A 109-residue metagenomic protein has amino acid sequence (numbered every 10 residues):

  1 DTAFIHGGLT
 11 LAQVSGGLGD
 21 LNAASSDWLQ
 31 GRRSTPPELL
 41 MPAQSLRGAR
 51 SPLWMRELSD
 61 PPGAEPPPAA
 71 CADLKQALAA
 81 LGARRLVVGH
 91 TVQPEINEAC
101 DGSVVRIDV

Functional and structural regions predicted by a protein language model:
D1-V109: Feature recognizes metal-dependent phosphohydrolase scaffolds
